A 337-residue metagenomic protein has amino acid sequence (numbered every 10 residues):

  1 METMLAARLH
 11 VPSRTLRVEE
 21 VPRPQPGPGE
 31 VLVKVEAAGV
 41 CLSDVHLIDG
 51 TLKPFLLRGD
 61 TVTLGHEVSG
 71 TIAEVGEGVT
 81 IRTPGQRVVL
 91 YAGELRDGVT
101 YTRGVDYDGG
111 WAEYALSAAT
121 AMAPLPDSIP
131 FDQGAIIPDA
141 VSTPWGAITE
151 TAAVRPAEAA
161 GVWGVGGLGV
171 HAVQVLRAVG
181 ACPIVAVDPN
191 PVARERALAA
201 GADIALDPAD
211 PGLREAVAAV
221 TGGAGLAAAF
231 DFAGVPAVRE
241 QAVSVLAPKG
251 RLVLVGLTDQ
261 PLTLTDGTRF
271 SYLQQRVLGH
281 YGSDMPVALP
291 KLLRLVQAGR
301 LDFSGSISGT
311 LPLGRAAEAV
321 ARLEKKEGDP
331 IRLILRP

Functional and structural regions predicted by a protein language model:
M1-M4, E240-V243, L289-P337: C-terminal hydrophobic helical "lid"/dimerization subdomain of Rossmann-like NAD(P)H-dependent oxidoreductases
P22-A38, L52-E94, P126-I129: Glycine-rich beta-strand-centered segment in the early N-terminal region that forms part of a ligand/cofactor-binding
E67-S69, Q86-R87, Y114, A159 (+2 more regions): Residue-level marker of beta-strand positions
R87, D127-D210, E215: Mid-domain Rossmann-like dinucleotide-binding core that forms the NAD(H)/NADP(H) cofactor-binding site
Y91-T120: Cysteine-cluster motifs in flexible loop/terminal segments that predominantly coordinate metals
D203, V235-L301, P337: Glycine-rich phosphate-binding loop and adjacent beta-alpha segment of Rossmann(oid) nucleotide-cofactor-binding
